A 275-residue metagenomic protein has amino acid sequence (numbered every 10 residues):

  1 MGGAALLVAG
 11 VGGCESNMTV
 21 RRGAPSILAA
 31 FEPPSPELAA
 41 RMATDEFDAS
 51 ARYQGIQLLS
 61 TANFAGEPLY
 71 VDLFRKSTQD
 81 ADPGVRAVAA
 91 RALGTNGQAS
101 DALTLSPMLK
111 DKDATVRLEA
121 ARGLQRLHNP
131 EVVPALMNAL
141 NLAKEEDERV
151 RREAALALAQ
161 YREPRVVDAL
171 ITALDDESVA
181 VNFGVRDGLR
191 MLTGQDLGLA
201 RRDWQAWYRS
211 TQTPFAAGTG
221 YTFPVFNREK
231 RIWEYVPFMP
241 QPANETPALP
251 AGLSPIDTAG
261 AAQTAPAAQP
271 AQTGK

Functional and structural regions predicted by a protein language model:
G2-G10: Bacterial N-terminal signal peptides
G13-M18: Bacterial signal peptide processing site
A30-A43, F64-Q79, Q98-K110, N129-L142 (+2 more regions): Amphipathic alpha-helical scaffolding segments comprising HEAT/armadillo-like alpha-solenoid repeats
F47-D48, A81-D82, K112-D113, E146-D147 (+1 more regions): Short inter-helical turns and helix N-cap capping residues of alpha-solenoid HEAT/ARM repeat scaffolds
G55, A89, A120, A154 (+1 more regions): Conserved hydrophobic register position within alpha-solenoid helical repeats
L58, A92-T95, G123-R126, A157-Y161 (+2 more regions): Core register positions within helices of long alpha-helical scaffolds
L197-A243: Pro/Ala/Gly-rich low-complexity, hydrophilic intrinsically disordered segments
